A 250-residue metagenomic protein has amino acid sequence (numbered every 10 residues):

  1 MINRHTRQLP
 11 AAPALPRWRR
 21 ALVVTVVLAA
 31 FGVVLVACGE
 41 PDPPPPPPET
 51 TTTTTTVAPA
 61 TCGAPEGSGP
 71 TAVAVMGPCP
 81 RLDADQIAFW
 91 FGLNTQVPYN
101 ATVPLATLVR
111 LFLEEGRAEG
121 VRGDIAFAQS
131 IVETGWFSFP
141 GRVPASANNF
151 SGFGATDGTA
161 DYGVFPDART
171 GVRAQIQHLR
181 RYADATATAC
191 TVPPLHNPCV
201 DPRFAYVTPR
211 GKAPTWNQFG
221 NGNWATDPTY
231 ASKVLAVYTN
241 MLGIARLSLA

Functional and structural regions predicted by a protein language model:
I2, V26-V27, G32, G39-E49 (+1 more regions): Catalytic cores of secreted/periplasmic lytic hydrolases that degrade extracellular macromolecules
H5-L28: N-terminal export and membrane-targeting signals
T6-L9, T53-A58: Intrinsically disordered, low-complexity repeat segments enriched in small/polar residues
A12-W18, P43-T50: Intrinsically disordered, low-complexity segments enriched in proline/serine/threonine
